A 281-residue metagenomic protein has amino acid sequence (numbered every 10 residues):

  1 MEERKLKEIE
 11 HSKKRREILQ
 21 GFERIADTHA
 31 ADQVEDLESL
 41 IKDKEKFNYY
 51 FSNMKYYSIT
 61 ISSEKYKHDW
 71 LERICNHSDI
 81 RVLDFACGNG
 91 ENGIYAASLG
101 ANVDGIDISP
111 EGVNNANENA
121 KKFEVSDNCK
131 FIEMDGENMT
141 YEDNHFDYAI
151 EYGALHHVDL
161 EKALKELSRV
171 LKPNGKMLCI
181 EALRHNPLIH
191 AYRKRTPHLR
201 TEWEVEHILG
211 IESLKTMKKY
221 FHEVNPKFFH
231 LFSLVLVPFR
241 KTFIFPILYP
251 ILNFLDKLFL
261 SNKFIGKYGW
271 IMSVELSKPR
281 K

Functional and structural regions predicted by a protein language model:
M1-Y50: N-terminal, positively charged/glycine-rich alpha-helical extensions of SAM-dependent methyltransferases
N53-I80: Conserved alpha-helix/loop element of class I SAM-dependent methyltransferases that forms part of the SAM/SAH-binding
L83, N89-N138: Class I SAM-dependent methyltransferase SAM/SAH-binding core
E137-Y148: A short acidic, Gly/Pro-enriched loop at the edge of an enzyme's catalytic core that lines a small-molecule cofactor
K162-P173: A short glycine-rich, Lys/Arg-flanked "PGG" loop and its adjoining helix->strand segment in the class I
M177-T201: Conserved class I S-adenosyl-L-methionine
E206-P226: Short alpha-helix
F228-K281: A C-terminal cap/extension of S-adenosyl-L-methionine-dependent methyltransferases that defines the acceptor-substrate
